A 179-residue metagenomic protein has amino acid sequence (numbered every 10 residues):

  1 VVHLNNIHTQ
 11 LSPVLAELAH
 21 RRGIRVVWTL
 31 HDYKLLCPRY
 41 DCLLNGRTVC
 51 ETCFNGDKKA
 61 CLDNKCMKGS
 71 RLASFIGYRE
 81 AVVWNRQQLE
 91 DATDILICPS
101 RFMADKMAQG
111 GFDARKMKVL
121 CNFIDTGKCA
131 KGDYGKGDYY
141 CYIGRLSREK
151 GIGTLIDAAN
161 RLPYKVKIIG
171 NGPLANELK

Functional and structural regions predicted by a protein language model:
V1, Q10-V14, E80-N85: An amphipathic, basic-hydrophobic alpha-helix
V1-L11, I24-T29: Short N-terminal targeting/anchoring amphipathic segment
Q10, T126-K128, R145-I152, P173-A175: A short, basic/aromatic alpha-helical/loop segment that forms part of the nucleotidyl-sugar donor-binding site
R21-R22, K34, G46-I95, D105: Membrane-proximal helix-turn-helix segments that form the acceptor-binding/catalytic region of lipid-linked
V27, D91-S100, K167: A short beta-strand/loop micro-motif in the catalytic core of glycosyltransferases that engages the nucleotide-sugar
I97, G132-P163, K167: Conserved donor-binding/catalytic core segment of Leloir-type glycosyltransferases
F102, F123: Carbohydrate-associated surface elements
K106-Q109, Y164-K179: Short, structured helix-loop element that forms part of the nucleotide-activated donor/catalytic region
